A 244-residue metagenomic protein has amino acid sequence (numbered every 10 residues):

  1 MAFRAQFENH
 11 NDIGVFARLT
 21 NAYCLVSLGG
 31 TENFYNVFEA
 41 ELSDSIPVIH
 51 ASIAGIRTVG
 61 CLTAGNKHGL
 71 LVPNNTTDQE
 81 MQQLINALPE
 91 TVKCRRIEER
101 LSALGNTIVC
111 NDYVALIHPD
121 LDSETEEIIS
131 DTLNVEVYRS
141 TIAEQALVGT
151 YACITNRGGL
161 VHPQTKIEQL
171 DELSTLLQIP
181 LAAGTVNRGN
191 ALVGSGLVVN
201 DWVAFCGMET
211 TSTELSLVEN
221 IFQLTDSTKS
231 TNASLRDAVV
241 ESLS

Functional and structural regions predicted by a protein language model:
M1-S244: The feature marks the mature, well-folded catalytic cores of soluble enzymes
